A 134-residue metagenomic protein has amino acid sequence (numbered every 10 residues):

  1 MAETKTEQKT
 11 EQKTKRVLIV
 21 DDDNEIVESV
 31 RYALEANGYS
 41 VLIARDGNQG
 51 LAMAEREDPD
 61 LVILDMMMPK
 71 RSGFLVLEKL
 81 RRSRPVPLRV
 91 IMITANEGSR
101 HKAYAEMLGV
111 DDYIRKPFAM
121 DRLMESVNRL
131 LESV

Functional and structural regions predicted by a protein language model:
D23, M66-M67: The short loop immediately C-terminal to the conserved phospho-acceptor aspartate in CheY-like receiver
V27, P69-K70, S83, G98: The feature encodes the CheY-like receiver
E28-A36: Charged docking surfaces used in two-component/phosphorelay signaling
R31, L75, E97-D112, E125: Alpha4 helix (beta4-alpha4-beta5 surface) of REC/receiver domains from two-component response regulators
D46-Q49, S72-V76: Acidic catalytic/metal-coordinating carboxylates
E57-I63: Active-site beta3 strand of CheY-like receiver
F118-V127: C-terminal output helix
